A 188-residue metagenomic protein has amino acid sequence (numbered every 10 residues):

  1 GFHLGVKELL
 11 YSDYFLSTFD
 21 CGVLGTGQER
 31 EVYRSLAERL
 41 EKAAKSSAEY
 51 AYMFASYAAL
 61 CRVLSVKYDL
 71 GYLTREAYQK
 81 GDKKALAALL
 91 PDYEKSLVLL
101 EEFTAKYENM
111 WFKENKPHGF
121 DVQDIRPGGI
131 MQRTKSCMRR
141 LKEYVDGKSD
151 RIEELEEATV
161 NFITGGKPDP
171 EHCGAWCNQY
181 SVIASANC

Functional and structural regions predicted by a protein language model:
G1-C188: Substrate-binding groove of N-acetylhexosamine-processing glycoside hydrolases
